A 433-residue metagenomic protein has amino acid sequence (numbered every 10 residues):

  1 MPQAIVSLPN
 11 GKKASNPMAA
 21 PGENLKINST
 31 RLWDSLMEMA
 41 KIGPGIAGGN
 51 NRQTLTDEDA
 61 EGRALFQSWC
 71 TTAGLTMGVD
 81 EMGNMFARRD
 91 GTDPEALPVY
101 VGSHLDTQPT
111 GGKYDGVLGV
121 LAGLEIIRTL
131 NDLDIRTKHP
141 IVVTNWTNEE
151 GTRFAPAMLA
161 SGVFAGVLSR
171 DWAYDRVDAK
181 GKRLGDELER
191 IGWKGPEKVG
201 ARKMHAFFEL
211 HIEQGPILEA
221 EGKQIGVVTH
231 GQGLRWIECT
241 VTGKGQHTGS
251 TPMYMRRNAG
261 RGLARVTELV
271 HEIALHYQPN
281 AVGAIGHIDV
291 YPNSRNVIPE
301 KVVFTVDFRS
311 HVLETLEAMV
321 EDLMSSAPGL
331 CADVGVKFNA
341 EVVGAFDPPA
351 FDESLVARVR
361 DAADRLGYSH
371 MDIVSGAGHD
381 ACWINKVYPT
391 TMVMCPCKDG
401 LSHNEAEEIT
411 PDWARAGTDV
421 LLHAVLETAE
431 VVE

Functional and structural regions predicted by a protein language model:
G11, A19-T56: N-terminal capping segment at the start of a domain
L32-G45, G102-S103, H370-V420, V425-T428: Zn-dependent metallopeptidase/amidohydrolase metal-coordination segment
M39, V101, T110-E150, R235-V241 (+4 more regions): Alpha-helical metal-binding/catalytic segments enriched in His/Glu/Asp
G45-D90: A non-catalytic alpha/beta surface segment that caps or lines the substrate-entry region of metallo-dependent hydrolase
T54, A284-N293, T305-D307, H311 (+2 more regions): A short beta-alpha structural unit
E61, G231, H247, T251-Y277 (+3 more regions): His/Asp/Glu-rich mid-to-C-terminal helical/loop segments that flank catalytic regions of hydrolases
D80, R136-T137, G195-V199, S250 (+4 more regions): Flexible, glycine/charged-enriched surface loops at secondary-structure junctions
N148-E149, R153-E314: Midchain, well-structured core segments that form catalytic/ion-binding scaffolds
